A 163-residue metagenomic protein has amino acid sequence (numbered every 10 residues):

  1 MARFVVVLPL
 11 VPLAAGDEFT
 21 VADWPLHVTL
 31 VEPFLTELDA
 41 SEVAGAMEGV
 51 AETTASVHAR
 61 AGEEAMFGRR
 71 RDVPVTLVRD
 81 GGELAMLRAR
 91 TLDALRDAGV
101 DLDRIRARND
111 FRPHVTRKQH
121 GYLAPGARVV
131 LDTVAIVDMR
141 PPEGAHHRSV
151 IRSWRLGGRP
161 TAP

Functional and structural regions predicted by a protein language model:
M1-R60, M66, G81-D138, P142 (+2 more regions): Basic, often amphipathic N-terminal segments
D72-E83: Short histidine-centered catalytic/ligand-binding loop motif
V75, H147-R148: Short, well-ordered strand-loop elements centered on a beta-strand within folded domains, enriched for acidic residues
